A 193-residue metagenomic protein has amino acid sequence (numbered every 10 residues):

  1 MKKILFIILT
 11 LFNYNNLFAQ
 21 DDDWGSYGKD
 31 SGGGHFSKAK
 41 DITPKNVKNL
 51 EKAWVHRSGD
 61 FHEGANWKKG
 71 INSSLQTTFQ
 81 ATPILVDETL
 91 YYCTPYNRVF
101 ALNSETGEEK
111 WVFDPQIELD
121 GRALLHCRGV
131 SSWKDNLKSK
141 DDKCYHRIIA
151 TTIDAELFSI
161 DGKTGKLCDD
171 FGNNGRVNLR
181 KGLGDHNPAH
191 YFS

Functional and structural regions predicted by a protein language model:
I4-N13: Sec-dependent N-terminal signal peptides
Y14-A19: Sec/Tat signal peptide C-region and signal peptidase I cleavage site
Q20-S74, T78, E108-L119, K166-G184: Aromatic (tryptophan-biased) beta-strands that constitute blades/sheets of beta-rich domains
W24-G28, L75-R98, A123-E156, A189-S193: Repeat-blade elements of multi-bladed beta-propeller folds
N49, D87-T89, Y96, E105-T106 (+3 more regions): Residue-level recognition of short loop/turn positions
K143-I149, F158-S193: Hydrophobic, small-residue-rich alpha-helical packing segments that form membrane-like cores
